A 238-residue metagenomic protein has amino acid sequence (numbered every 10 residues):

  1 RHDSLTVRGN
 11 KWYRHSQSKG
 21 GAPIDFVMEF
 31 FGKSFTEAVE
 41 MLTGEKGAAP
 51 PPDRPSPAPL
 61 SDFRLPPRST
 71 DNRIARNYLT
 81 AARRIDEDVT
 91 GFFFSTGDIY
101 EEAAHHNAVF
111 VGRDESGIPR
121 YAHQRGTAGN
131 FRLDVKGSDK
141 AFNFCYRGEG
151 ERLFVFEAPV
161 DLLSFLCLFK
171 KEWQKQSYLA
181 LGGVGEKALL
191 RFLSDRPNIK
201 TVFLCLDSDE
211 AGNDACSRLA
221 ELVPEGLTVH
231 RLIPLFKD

Functional and structural regions predicted by a protein language model:
R1-A81: Non-catalytic accessory segments of DNA primases and related replication-initiation nucleases
L5-V7, M41-L42, Y146-R147, R196 (+1 more regions): Alpha-helix C-terminal capping segments
S18-G21, E151, C167-D238: TOPRIM fold recognition
K33, R84-I85, L153: Helix N-cap/coil-helix junction residues
A81, I85, A108-F110: Internal active-site segments that recognize and position negatively charged phosphoryl groups and nucleotide moieties
D86-A103: Short, basic/aromatic recognition patches
Y100-D195: Phosphate-handling DNA/RNA-contact segment within nucleic-acid enzymes
